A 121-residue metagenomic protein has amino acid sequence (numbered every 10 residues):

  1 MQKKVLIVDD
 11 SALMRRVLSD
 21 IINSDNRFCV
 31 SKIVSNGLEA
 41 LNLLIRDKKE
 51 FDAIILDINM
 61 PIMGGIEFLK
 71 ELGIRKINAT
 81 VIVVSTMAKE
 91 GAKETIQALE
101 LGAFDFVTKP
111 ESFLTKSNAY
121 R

Functional and structural regions predicted by a protein language model:
K3, A12-K32: Two-component/phosphorelay signaling modules centered on CheY-like receiver
D9, D57: Active-site residues of response regulator receiver
I33-A53: Acidic, metal-coordinating helix/loop segments flanking the phosphotransfer/catalytic sites of two-component signaling
N36-E39, M63-E67: Acidic catalytic/metal-coordinating carboxylates
M60: Receiver (REC) domain active-site loop signature in two-component systems and cognate sites in sensor histidine kinases
I66-N78, Q97: Short amphipathic alpha-helix used as the core "switch/output" element in two-component signaling
N78-K89, L99, V107: A short, hydrophobic beta-strand element within the central beta-sheet of small alpha/beta folds
